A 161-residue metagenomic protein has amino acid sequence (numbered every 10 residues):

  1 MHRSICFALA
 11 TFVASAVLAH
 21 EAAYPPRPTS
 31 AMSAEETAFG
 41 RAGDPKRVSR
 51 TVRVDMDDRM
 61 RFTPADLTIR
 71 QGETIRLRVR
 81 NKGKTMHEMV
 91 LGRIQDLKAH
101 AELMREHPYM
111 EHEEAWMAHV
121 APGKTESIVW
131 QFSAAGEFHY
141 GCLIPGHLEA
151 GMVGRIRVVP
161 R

Functional and structural regions predicted by a protein language model:
M1-S4: Positively charged n-region of N-terminal signal peptides that target proteins for export
A14-A16: N-terminal signal peptide c-region/cleavage motif recognized by signal peptidases
H20-M32, R61, E114-R161: Extracellular/periplasmic metallocenter environments
A23-S49: A eukaryote-biased signal for short, well-structured alpha-helical docking elements
D44-T74: N-terminal edge beta-strand
V54, L77, M89, C142: Divalent metal-coordination and catalytic microenvironments
V79-N81: Asparagine-centered strand-capping/turn motif at beta-strand->loop junctions
K84-P122, I144-R155: Histidine- and aromatic-enriched segments that form or immediately flank copper-ligand environments
